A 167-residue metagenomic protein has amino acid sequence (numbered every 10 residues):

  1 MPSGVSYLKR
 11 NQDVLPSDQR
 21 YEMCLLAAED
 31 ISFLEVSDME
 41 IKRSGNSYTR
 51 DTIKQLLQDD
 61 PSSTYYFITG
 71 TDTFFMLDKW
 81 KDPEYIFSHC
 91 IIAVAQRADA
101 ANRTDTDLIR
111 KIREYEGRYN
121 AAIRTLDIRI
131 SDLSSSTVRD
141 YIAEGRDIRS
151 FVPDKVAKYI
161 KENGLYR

Functional and structural regions predicted by a protein language model:
M1-R167: Nucleotidyltransferase catalytic core that binds NTPs
